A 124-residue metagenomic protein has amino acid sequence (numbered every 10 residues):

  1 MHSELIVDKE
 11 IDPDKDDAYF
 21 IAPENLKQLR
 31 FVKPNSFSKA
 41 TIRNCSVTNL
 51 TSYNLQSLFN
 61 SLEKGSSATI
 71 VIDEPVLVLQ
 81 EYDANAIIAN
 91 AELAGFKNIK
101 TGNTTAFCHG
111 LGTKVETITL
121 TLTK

Functional and structural regions predicted by a protein language model:
M1-F31: Class I SAM-dependent methyltransferase SAM/SAH-binding core
E24-I42, Y53: A short acidic, Gly/Pro-enriched loop at the edge of an enzyme's catalytic core that lines a small-molecule cofactor
N44-S46: Hydrophobic adenine-recognition pocket in adenosine-nucleotide-binding enzymes
T48-L50, L77: Short glycine-rich, flexible loops that bind phosphorylated cofactors or substrates
T51-S67: A short glycine-rich, Lys/Arg-flanked "PGG" loop and its adjoining helix->strand segment in the class I
Y53, E81-Y82: Generic recognition of short, well-ordered alpha-helical segments
G65-L77: Conserved beta-strand signature within the Rossmann-like core of class I S-adenosyl-L-methionine
A84-K124: Class I S-adenosyl-L-methionine
